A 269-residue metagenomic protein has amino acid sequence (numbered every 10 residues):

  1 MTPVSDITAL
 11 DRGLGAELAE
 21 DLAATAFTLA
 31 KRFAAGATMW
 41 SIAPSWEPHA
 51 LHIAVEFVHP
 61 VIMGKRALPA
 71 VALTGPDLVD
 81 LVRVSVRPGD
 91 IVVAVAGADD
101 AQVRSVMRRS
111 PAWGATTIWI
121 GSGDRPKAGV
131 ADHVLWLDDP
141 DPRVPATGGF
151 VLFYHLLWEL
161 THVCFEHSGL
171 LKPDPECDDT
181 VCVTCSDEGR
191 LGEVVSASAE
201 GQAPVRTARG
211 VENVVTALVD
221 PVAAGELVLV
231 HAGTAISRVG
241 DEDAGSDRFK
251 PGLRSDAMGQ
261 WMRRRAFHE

Functional and structural regions predicted by a protein language model:
L14-A35: A short, well-structured juxtamembrane/interface segment
A43-H167: Glycine-rich phosphate-binding loops that contact phosphosugars or nucleotide phosphates
G97, A232-T234: Short, surface-exposed secondary-structure boundary micro-motifs
L171-R190: Short boundary/loop segments of OB/S1/cold-shock single-stranded nucleic-acid-binding domains
R190, E200-P204: Short aromatic-glycine-enriched beta-strand elements
V211-P221: Beta-strand/loop nucleic-acid-binding surfaces
T234-D247: Short, Lys/Arg- and Gly-enriched loop/turn segments at beta-strand edges
L253-E269: Helix-rich terminal scaffold detector
